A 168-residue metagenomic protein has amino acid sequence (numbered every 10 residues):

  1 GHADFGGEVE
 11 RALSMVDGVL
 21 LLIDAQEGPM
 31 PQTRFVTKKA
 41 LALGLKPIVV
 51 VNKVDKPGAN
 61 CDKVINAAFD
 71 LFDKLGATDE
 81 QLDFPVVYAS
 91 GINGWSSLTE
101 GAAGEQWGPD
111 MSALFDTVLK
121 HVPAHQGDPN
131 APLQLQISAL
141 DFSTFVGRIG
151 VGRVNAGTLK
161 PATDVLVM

Functional and structural regions predicted by a protein language model:
G1-M168: Structural and coupling elements of P-loop NTPases
